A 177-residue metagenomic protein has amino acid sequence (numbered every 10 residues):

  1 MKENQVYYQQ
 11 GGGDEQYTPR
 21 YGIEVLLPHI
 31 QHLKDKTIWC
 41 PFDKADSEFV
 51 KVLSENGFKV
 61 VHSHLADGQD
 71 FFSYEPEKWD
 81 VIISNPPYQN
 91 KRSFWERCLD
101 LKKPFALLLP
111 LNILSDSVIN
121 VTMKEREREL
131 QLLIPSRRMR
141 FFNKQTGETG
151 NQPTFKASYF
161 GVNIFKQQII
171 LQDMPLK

Functional and structural regions predicted by a protein language model:
M1-K177: Class I S-adenosyl-L-methionine-dependent methyltransferase catalytic core
